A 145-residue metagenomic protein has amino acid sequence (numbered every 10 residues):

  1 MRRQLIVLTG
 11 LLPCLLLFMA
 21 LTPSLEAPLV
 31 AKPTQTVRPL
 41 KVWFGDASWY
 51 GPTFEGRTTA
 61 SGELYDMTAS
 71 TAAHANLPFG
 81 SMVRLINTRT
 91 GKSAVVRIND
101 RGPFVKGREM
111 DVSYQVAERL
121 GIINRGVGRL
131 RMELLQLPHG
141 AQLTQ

Functional and structural regions predicted by a protein language model:
R2-Q145: Secreted/periplasmic proteins
